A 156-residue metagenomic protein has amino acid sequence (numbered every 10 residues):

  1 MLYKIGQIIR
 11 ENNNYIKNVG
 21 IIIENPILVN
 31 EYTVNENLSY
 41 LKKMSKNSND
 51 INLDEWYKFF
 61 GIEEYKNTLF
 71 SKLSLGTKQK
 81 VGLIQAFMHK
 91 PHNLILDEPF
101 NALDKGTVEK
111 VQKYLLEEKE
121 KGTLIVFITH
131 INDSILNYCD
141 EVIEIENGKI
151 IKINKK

Functional and structural regions predicted by a protein language model:
N25, E31-M44: Q-loop/switch helix immediately C-terminal to the Walker
S39, D50-Y65: Conserved ABC ATPase "signature" region
L69-L75: Conserved ABC ATPase signature
L83: Hydrophobic anchor residue at the start of the ABC signature
L94-E98: Catalytic Walker B motif of ABC-type/P-loop ATPase nucleotide-binding domains
K105-G106: Helix N-cap at the start of a conserved alpha-helix in ABC-type nucleotide-binding domains
T129-H130: H-loop/switch region of ABC-family ATPase nucleotide-binding domains
